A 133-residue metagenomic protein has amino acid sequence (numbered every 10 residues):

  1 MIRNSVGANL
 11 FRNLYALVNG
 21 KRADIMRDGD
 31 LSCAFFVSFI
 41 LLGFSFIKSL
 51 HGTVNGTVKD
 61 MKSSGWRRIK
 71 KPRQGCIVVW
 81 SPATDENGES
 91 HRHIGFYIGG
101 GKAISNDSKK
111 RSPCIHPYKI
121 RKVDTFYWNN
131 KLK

Functional and structural regions predicted by a protein language model:
M1-S49: N-terminal capping segments
I47-H116: ...with weaker cross-activation on analogous glycine-rich loops/strands in unrelated enzymes
Y118-I120: Short beta-strand elements at the ligand-binding edges of bilobed clamshell
K122-K133: Low-complexity, Gly/Ser/Thr/Pro-rich intrinsically disordered linker/tail segments
